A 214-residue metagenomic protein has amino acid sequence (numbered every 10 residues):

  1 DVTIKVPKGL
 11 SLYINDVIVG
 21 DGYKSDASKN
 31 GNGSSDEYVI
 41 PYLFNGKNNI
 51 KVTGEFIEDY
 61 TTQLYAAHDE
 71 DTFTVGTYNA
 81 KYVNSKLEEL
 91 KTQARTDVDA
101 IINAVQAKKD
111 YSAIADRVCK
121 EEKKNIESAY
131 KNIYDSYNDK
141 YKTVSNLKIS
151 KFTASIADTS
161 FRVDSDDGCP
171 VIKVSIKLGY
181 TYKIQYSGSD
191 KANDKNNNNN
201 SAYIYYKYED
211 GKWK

Functional and structural regions predicted by a protein language model:
D1, P7, N138-N196: Surface-exposed, charged secondary-structure patches
D1-N84, N197-K214: Short beta-strand edge/turn micro-motifs at domain boundaries
T3, T53, T61-T62, T72-T77 (+6 more regions): Residue-identity detector for threonine
V6, V17, V39-I40, L87 (+4 more regions): Extended hydrophobic/Leu-rich segments
L43, K131, K142, T181-K183 (+2 more regions): Compositionally biased, intrinsically disordered low-complexity regions enriched in proline and serine
N79-S160: Core segments of small alpha/beta cavity-forming domains
